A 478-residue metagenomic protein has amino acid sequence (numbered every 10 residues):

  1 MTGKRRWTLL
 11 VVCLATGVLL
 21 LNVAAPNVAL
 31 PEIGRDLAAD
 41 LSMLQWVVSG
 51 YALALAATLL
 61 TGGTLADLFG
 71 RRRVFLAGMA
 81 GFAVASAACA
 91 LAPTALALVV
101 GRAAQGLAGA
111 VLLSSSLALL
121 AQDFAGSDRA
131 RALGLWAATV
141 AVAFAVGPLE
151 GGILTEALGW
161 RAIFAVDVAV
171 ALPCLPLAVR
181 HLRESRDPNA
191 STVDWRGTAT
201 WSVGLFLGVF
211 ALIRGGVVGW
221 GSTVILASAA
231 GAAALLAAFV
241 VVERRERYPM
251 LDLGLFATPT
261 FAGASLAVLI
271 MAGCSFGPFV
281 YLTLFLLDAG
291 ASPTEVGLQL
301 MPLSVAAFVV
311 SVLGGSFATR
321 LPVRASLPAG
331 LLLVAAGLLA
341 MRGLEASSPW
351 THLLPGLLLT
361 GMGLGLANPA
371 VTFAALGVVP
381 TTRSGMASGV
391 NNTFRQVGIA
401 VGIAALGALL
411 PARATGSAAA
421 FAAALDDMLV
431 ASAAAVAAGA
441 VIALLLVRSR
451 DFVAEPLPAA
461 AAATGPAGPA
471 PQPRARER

Functional and structural regions predicted by a protein language model:
M1-R180, S311-G315, R320-V323, L327-A335 (+3 more regions): Transmembrane-helix bundle of Major Facilitator Superfamily
M1-R5, L446-R478: Intrinsic disorder in cytosolic terminal tails and internal cytosolic loops of multi-pass membrane transporters
R5-V28, L41, V47, Y51 (+10 more regions): 12-transmembrane solute porter fold
A66-R73, G126-A132, D187-V193, P249-A257: Interfacial helix-loop-helix linkers and transmembrane-helix boundary segments in multi-pass membrane proteins
A95, G159, E184-S191, G215-G221 (+1 more regions): Membrane-interface helix caps and helix-loop-helix hairpins in membrane proteins
W160-A199, R247, A257: Conserved aromatic/hydrophobic "specificity hotspots" at molecular recognition or selectivity sites
E184-D187, S202-I225, V240-V241, L287: Phenylalanine-glycine-rich, low-complexity intrinsically disordered regions, typified by the FG/GLFG repeat domains
